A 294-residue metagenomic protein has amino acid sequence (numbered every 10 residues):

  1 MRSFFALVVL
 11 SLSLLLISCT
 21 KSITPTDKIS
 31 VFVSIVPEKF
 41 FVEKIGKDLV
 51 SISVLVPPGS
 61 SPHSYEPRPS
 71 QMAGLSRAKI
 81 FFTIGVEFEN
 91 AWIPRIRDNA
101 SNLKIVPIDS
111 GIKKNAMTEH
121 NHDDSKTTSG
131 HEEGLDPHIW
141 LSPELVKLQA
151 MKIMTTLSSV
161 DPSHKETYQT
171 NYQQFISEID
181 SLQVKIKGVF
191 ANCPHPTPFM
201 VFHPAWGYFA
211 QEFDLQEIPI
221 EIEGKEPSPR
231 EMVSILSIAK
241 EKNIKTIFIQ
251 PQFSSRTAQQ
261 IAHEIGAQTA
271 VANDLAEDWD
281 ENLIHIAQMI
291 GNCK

Functional and structural regions predicted by a protein language model:
M1-F5: Positively charged n-region of N-terminal signal peptides that target proteins for export
A6-L15: Bacterial N-terminal signal peptides
C19-K294: Extracytoplasmic metal-acquisition and chelation regions
